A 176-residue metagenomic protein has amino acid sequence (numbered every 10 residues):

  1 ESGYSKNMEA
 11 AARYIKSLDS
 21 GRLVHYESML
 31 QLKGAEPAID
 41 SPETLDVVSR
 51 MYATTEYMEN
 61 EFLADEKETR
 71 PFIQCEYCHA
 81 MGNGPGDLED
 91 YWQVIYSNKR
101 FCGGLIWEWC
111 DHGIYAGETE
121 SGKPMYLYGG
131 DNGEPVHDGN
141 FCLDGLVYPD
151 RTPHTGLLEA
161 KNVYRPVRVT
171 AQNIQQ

Functional and structural regions predicted by a protein language model:
E1-Q175: Extended substrate-binding grooves/exosites of carbohydrate-active enzymes
